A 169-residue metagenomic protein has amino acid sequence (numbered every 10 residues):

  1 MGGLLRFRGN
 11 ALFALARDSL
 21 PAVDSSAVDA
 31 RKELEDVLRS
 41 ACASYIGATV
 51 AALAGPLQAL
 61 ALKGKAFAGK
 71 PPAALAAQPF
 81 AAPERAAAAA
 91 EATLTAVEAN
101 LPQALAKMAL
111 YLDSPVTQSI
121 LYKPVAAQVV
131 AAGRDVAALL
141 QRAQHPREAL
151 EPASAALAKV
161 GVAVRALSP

Functional and structural regions predicted by a protein language model:
M1-P169: Extended alpha-helical "rod" scaffolds
